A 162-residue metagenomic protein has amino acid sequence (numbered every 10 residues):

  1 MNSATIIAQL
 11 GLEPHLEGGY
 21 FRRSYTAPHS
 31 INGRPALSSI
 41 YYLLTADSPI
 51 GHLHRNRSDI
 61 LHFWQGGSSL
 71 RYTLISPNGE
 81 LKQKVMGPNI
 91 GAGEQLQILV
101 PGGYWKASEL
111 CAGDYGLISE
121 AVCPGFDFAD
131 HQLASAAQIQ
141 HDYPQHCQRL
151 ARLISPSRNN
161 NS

Functional and structural regions predicted by a protein language model:
M1-I98, S108, G113-Y115, P124-S162: Non-catalytic, conserved peripheral segments adjacent to functional cores
A121: Histidine-centered acyl-transfer/condensation active-site motif and its immediate structural neighborhood
